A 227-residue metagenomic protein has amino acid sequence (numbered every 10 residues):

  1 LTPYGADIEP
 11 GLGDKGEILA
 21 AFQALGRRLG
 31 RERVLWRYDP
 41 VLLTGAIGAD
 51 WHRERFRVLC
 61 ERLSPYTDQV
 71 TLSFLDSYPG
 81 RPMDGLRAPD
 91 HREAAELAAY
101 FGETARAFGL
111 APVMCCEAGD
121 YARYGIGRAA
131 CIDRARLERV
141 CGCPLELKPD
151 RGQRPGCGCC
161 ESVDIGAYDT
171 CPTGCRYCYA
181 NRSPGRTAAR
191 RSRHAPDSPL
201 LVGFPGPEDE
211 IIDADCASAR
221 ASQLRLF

Functional and structural regions predicted by a protein language model:
L1-A98: Conserved AdoMet/S-adenosylmethionine-binding subsite of the radical SAM
L12, D84-L86, I126-R134, D215-S218: Short, surface-exposed amphipathic charged segments that create phosphate/polyanion-binding patches used for binding
Y66, A107-F108, G174: Structured helix-beta-strand junction loops
R92-G158: A C-terminal junction/extension of Radical SAM enzymes
P112-C115, G166, R176-A180, L200-V202: Conserved active-site loop/cleft motifs that coordinate metal ions or position small ligands
A122-R123, P172-R176, R186-T187, E210-I211: Short active-site-adjacent structural elements
P155, E161-R182: Local cysteine-cluster metal-coordination motifs and their immediate loop/turn environment, predominantly Fe-S cluster
P184, A188-F227: Short Fe-S-cluster ligation motifs
